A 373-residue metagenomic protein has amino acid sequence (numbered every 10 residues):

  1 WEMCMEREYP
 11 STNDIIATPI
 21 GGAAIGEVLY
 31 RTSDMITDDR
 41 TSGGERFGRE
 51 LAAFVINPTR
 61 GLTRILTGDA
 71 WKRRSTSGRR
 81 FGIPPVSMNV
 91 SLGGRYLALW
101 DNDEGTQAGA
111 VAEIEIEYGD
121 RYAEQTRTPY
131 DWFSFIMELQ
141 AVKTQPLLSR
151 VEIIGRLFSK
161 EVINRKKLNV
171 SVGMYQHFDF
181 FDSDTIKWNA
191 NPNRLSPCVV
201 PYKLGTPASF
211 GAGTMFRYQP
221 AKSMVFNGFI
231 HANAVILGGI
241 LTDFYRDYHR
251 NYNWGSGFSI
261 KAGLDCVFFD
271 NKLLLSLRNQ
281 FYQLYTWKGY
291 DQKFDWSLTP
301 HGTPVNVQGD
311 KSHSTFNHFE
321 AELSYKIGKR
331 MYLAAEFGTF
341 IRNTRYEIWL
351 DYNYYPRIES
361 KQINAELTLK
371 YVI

Functional and structural regions predicted by a protein language model:
P10, N102-E104, D184-N193, G239-D247 (+2 more regions): Outer-membrane beta-barrel translocator domains and adjoining extracellular loop/strand segments of Gram-negative
A24-V28, A112-D120, I153-V162, M174 (+7 more regions): Residues on the lipid-exposed face of transmembrane beta-strands in outer-membrane beta-barrel proteins
T32, Y122-T126, I163-R165, N169 (+4 more regions): Repeated loop/turn-to-beta-strand initiation elements of outer-membrane beta-barrel proteins
N57, V90-Y96, F133-A141, V172-F180 (+3 more regions): Transmembrane beta-barrel strands of outer-membrane/channel proteins
L62, L66, E359-I373: Outer-membrane beta-barrel "beta-signal"
P84, T106-I114, L147-I153, L204-F210 (+3 more regions): Residues that define the transmembrane beta-barrel architecture of outer-membrane proteins
W100-N102, N193-Y202, F244-Y252, P304-D310 (+1 more regions): Extracellular loop and loop/strand-boundary signature of outer-membrane beta-barrel proteins
D179, L195, P201-G302: Detector for outer-membrane/organellar transmembrane beta-barrel domains, recognizing the amphipathic beta-strand
